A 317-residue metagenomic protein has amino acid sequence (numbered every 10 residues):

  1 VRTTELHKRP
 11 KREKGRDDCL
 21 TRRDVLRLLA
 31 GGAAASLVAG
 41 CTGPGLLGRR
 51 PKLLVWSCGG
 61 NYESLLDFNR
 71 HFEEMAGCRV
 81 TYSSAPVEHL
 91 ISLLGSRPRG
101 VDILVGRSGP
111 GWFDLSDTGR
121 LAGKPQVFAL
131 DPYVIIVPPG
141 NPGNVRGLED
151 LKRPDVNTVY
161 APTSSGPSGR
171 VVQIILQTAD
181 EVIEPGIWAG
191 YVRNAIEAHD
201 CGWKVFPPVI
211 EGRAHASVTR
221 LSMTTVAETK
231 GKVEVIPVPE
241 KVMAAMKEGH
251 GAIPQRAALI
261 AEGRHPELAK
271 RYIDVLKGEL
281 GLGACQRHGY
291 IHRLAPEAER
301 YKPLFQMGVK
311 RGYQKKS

Functional and structural regions predicted by a protein language model:
V1-T21: N-terminal secretory signal peptides
D18-R27, A34-G48: N-terminal twin-arginine translocation
L29, S108, L221: Glycine-rich, N-terminal phosphate-binding loop of Rossmann-like dinucleotide-binding domains
G43-S83, E88-R97, D117, A129-D131 (+1 more regions): Exported/periplasmic ABC-transporter solute-binding proteins
R97, V101-V127: Short beta-strand-centered segments that line the small-molecule binding cleft or hinge of alpha/beta clamshell
P110-W112, I135, N141-G143: A short acidic, glycine/proline-enriched capping/turn motif at secondary-structure boundaries, especially helix N-cap
